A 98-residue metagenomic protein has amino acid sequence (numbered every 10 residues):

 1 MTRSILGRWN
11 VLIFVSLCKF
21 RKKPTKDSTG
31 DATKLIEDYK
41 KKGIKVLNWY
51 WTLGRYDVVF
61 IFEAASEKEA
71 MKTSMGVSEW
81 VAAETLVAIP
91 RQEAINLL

Functional and structural regions predicted by a protein language model:
M1-K41, K45-L47, T52-Y56, I89-L98: Short S/T/G/P-rich N-terminal loop/turn motif that feeds into the first structured element of a domain
C18-F20, F60-A65: Short beta-strand-to-loop capping motifs
E63-E93: An amphipathic, aromatic/His-enriched active-site/gating alpha helix that lines ligand/cofactor pockets
